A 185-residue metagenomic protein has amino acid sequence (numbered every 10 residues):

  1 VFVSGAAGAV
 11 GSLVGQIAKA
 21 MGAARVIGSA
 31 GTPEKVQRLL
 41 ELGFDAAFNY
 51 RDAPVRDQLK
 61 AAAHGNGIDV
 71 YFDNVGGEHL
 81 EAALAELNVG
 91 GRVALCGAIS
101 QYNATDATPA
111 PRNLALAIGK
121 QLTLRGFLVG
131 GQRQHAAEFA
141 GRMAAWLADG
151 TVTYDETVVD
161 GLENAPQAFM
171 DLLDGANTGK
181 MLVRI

Functional and structural regions predicted by a protein language model:
V1-A53: Mid-domain Rossmann-like dinucleotide-binding core that forms the NAD(H)/NADP(H) cofactor-binding site
V3, N49, F72-D73, L95: Redox-cofactor binding/interface segments in oxidoreductases and associated redox assembly factors
G11, V36, R56, L80-E81 (+1 more regions): Short, well-ordered alpha-helical microsegments
L39, E78-V152: Glycine-rich phosphate-binding loop and adjacent beta-alpha segment of Rossmann(oid) nucleotide-cofactor-binding
F44, G67-I68: Local beta-strand N-terminus motif with an aromatic residue
P54-N66: Short amphipathic alpha-helix with an adjacent loop that forms part of the alpha/beta core around
G130-I185: C-terminal hydrophobic helical "lid"/dimerization subdomain of Rossmann-like NAD(P)H-dependent oxidoreductases
